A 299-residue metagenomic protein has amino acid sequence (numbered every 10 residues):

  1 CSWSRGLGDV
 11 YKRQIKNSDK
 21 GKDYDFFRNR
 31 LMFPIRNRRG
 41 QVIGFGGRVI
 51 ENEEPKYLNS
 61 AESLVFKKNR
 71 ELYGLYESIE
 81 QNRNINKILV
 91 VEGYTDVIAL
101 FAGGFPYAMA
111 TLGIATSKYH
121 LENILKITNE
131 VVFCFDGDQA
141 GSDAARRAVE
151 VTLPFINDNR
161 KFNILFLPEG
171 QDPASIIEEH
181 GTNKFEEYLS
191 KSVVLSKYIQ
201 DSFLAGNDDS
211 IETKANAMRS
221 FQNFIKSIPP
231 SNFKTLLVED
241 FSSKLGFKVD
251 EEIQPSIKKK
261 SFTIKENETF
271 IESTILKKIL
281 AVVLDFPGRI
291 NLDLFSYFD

Functional and structural regions predicted by a protein language model:
C1-Y11: Single conserved hydrophobic/aromatic residue that forms the stacking wall/gate of nucleotide- or nucleobase-binding
D9-R28, Y76-N86: Short, basic/aromatic recognition patches
Y24-F27, R39, E272-S273: A short catalytic or substrate-binding loop motif that flags glycine-/basic-rich loops and adjacent residues that bind
N29-V49, S175-E179, E239: Structured, non-catalytic alpha/beta "coupling" segments that mediate domain-domain communication and provide generic
M32, R38-V42, A61-N163: Short, acidic loop-beta-alpha module within alpha/beta folds
L72, K118, L125, G141-V149 (+7 more regions): Amphipathic alpha-helical transducer elements in NTP-driven molecular machines
N159-K244, K248: C-terminal or mid-to-C-terminal helical accessory/interaction module adjacent to the motor/catalytic core
P255-D299: Non-catalytic protein-protein interaction segments used by genome-maintenance enzymes to assemble and couple activities
